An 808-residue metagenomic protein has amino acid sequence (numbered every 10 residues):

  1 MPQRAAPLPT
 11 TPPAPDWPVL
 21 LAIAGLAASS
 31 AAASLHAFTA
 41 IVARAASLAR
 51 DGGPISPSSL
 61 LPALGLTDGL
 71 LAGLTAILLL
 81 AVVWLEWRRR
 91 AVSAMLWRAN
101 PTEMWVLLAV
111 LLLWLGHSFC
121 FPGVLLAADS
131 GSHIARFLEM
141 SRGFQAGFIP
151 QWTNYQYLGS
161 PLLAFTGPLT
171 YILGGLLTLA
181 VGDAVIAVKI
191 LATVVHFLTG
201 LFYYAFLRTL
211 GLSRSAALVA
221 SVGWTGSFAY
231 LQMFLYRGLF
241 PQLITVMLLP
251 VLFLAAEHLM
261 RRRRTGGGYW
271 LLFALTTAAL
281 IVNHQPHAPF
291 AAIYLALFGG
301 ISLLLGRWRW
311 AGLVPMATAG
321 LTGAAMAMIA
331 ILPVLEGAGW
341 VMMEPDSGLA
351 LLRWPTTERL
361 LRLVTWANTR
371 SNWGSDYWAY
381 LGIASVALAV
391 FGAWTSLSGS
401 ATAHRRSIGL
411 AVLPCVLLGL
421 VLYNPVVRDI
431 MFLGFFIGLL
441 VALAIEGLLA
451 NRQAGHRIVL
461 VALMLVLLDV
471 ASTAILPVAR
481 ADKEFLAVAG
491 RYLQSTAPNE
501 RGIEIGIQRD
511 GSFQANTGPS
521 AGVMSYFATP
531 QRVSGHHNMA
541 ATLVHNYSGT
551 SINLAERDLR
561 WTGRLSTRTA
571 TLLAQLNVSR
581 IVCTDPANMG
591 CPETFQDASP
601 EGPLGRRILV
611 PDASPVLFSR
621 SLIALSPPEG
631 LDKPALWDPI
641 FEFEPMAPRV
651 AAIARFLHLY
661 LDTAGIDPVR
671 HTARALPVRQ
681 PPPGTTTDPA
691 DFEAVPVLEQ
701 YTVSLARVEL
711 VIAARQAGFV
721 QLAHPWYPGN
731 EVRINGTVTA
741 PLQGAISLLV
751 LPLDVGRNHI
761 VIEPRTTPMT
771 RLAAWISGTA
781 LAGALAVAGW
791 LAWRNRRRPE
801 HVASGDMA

Functional and structural regions predicted by a protein language model:
P2-L493, A497, T562-L565, V578-C583 (+2 more regions): Membrane-embedded transmembrane-helix bundle of lipid-linked glycan/lipid transferases
R4, Y526-V578: Luminal/periplasmic acceptor-recognition loop/helix of membrane-associated glycosyltransferases
V82, R501-I503, L572-N577, V582-A808: Flexible, solvent-exposed extracytoplasmic
W114-H117, S141, V461-M539, I640-P645 (+4 more regions): Extracytoplasmic
L169, S385, G506-Q508, D585 (+1 more regions): Short, flexible loop/turn elements at secondary-structure junctions
Q285, L332, A338, Q508-G511 (+4 more regions): Short loop/turn segments at secondary-structure transitions that flank enzyme active sites
L295-L297, G337-L349, R480, A515-T529 (+1 more regions): Short secondary-structure boundary/capping segments
